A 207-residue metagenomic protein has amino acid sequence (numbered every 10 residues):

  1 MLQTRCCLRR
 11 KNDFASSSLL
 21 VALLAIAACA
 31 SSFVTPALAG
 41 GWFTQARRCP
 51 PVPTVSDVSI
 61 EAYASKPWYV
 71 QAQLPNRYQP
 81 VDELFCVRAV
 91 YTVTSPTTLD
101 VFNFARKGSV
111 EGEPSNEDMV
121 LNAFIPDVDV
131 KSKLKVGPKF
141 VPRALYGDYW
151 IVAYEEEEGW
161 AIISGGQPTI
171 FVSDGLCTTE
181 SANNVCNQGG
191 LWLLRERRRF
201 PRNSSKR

Functional and structural regions predicted by a protein language model:
M1-A15: N-terminal secretory signal peptides that target proteins for export/translocation
D13-I26: Sec-dependent N-terminal signal peptides
L23-R207: A beta-rich soluble binding module of mature secreted/lumenal proteins
